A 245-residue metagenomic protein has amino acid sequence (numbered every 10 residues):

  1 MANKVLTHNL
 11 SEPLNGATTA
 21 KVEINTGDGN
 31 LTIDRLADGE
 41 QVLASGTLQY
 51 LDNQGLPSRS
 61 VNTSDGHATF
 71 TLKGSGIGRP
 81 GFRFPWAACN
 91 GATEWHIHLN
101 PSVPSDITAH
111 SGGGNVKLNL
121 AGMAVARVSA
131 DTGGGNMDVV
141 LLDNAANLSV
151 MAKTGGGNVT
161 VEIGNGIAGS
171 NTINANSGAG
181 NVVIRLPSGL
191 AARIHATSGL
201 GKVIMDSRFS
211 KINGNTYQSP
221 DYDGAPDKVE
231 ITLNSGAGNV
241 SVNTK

Functional and structural regions predicted by a protein language model:
A2-N3, E12-A17, V22-N25: N-terminal "mature head" segments of proteins
V5-N15, A37, L43-L48, D52-H67 (+2 more regions): Short, surface-exposed interaction patches in beta-rich subdomains that mediate adhesion/assembly near membranes
V22-N25, A109, A130, A196: Active-site alpha-helical segments that house and flank conserved acidic catalytic motifs for diphosphate chemistry
V22-N25, T32, S60: Short acidic/polar, Gly/Pro-enriched loop/turn segments located at secondary-structure boundaries
G29-N30, G238: The feature marks the first
G91-H96: Extracellular beta-strand/beta-solenoid scaffold signature
L99-S111: Parallel beta-helix/beta-solenoid
T108-A145: Right-handed parallel beta-helix
